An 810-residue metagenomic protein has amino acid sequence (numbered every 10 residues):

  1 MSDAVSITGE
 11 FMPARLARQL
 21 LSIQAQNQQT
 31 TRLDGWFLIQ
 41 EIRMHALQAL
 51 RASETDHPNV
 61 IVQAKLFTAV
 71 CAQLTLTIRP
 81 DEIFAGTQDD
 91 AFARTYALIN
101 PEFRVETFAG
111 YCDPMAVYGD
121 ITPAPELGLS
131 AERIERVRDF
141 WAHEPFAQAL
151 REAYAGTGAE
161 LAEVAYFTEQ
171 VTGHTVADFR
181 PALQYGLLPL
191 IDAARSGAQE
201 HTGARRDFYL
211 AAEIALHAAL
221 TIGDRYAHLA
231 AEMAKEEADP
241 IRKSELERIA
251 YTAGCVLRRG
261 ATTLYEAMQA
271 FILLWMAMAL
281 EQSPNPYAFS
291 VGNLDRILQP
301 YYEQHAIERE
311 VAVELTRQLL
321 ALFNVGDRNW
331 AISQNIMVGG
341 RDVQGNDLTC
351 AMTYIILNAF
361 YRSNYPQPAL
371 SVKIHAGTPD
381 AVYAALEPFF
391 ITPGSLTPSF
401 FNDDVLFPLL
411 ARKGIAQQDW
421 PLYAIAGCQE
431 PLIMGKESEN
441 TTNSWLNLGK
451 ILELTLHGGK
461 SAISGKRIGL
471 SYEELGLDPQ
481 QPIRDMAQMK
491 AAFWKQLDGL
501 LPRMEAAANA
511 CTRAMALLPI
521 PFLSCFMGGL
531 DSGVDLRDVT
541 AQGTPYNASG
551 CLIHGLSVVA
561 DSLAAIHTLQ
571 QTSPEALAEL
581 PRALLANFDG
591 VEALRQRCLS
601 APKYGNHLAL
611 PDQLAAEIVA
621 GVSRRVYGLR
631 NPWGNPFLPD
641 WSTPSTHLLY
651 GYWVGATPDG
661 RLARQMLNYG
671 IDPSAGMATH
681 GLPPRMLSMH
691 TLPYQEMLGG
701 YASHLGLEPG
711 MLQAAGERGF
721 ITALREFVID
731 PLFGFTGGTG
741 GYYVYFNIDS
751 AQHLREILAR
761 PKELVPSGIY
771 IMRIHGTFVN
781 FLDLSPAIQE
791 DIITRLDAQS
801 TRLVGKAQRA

Functional and structural regions predicted by a protein language model:
S2-A212, I241-R809: Conserved catalytic cores of very large enzyme subunits
L210-T221: Extended non-globular scaffold/tether segments
G223-A231, D295-Q299: Extended amphipathic alpha-helical scaffold segments
A230-L246: Short, Lys/Glu-rich amphipathic helical modules
